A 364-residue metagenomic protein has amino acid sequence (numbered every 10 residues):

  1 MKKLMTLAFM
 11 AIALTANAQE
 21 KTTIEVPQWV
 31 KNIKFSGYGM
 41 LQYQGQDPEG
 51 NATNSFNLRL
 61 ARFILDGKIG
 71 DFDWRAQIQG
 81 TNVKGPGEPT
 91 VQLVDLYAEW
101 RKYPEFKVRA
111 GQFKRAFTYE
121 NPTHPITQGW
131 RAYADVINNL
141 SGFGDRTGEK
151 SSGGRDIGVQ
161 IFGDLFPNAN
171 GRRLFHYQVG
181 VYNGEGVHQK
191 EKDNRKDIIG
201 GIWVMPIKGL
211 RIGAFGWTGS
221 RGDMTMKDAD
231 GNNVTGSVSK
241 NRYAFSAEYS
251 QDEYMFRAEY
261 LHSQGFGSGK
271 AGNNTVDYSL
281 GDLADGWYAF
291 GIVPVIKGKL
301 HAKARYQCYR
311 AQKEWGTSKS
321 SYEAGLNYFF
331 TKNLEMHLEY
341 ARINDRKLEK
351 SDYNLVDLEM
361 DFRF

Functional and structural regions predicted by a protein language model:
M1-L4: Positively charged n-region of N-terminal signal peptides that target proteins for export
T6-A8: Sec-dependent N-terminal signal peptides
M10-N17: Hydrophobic h-region of N-terminal signal peptides that target proteins for export in Gram-negative bacteria
T22-G184, K192-K196, W203-I212, F290-P294 (+3 more regions): Outer membrane beta-barrel
L41, R115, H188, W217 (+1 more regions): Short, electropositive, low-hydrophobicity segments enriched in small/polar residues
P48-G50, Y97-R101, R109-Q112, N121 (+2 more regions): Outer-membrane beta-barrel pore domains
G180-Q189, M224-D230: Active-site-proximal beta-alpha loop/turn segments in soluble metabolic enzymes
G200-G201, S246: Short, surface-exposed beta-strand/loop micro-motifs that present aromatic residues
